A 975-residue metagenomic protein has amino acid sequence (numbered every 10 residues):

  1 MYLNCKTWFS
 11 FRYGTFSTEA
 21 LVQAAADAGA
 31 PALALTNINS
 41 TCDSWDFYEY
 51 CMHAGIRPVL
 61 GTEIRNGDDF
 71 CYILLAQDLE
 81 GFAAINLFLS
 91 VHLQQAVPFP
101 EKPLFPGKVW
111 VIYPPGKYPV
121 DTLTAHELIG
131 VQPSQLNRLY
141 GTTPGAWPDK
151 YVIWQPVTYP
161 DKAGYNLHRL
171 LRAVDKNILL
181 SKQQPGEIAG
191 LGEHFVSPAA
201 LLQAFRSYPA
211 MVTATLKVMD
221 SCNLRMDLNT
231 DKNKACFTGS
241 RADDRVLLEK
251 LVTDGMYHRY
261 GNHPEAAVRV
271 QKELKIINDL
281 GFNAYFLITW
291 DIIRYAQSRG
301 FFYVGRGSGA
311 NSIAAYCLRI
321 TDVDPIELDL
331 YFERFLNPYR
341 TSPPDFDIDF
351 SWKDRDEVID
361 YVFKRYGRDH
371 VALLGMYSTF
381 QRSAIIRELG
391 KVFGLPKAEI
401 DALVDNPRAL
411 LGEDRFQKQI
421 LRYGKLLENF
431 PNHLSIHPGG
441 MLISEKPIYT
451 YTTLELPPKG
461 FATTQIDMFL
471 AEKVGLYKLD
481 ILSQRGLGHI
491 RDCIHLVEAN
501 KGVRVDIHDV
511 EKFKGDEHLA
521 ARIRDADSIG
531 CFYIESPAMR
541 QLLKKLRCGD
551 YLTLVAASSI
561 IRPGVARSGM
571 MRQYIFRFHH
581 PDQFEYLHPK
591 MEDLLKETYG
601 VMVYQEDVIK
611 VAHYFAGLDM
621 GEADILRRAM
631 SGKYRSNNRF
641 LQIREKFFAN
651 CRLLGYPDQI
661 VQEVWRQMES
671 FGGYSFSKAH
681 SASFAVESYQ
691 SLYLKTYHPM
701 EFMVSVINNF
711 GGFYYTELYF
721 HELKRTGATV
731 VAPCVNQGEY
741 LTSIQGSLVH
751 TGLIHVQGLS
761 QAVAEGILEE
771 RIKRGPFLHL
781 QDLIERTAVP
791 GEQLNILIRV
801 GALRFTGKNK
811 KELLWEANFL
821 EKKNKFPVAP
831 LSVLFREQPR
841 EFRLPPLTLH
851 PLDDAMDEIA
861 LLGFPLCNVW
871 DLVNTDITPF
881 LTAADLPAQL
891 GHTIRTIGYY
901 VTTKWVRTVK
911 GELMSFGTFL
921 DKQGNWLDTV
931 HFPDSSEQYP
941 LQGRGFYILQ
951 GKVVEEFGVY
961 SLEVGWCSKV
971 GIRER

Functional and structural regions predicted by a protein language model:
M1-A54, L87-R169, Q203-A210, K250 (+2 more regions): Domain-core and long-helix interface of multi-subunit machines
N4, N37, P58, D78 (+1 more regions): Divalent metal-coordination and catalytic microenvironments
F11, I64-Q77, V157-L179, F346-I348 (+2 more regions): Short alpha-helix plus adjacent loop in nuclease-associated cores
A32-L35, C51-A54, A242-R975: Noncatalytic, beta-rich nucleic-acid-contacting surfaces in large DNA/RNA-processing enzymes
I38, E63-I64, V157, S308 (+1 more regions): Short, ordered loop/turn segments at secondary-structure junctions
Y48, Y72-L75, G440-I443: Short beta-strand scaffold segments in enzyme catalytic cores
A54, A210-A235: Structural signature of the thiamine diphosphate
R57-T62, Y159-G164, R172-V218, R334-G375 (+2 more regions): Phosphate/diphosphate-binding loops
